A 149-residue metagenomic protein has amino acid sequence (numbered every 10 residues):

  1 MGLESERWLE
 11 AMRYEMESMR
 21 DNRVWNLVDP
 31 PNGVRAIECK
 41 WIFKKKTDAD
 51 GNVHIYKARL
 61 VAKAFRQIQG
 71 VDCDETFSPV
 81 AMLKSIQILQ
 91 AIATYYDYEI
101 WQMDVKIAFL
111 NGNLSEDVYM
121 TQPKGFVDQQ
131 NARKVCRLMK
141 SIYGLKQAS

Functional and structural regions predicted by a protein language model:
M1-S149: Long, low-complexity, charge-biased intrinsically disordered regions
